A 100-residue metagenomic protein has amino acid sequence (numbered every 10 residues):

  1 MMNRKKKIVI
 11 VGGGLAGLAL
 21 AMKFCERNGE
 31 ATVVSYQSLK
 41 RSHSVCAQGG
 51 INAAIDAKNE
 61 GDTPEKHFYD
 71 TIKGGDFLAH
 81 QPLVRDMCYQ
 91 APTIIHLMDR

Functional and structural regions predicted by a protein language model:
M1-K5: A short, basic/flexible loop-to-alpha-helix module at the beginning of a structural domain
K7-V33: N-terminal Rossmann-like FAD-binding beta1-loop-alpha1 element of flavoenzymes
Y36-R100: Conserved N-terminal/central alpha/beta ligand/cofactor-binding core
